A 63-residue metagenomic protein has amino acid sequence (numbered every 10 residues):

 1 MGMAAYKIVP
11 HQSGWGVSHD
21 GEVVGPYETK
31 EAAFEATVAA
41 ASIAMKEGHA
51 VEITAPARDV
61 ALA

Functional and structural regions predicted by a protein language model:
G2-V23: Short aromatic-glycine-(Arg/Gly/Cys) micro-motifs in beta-strand/loop hairpins
G14-V17, K30, D59: Compositionally biased, intrinsically disordered low-complexity regions
W15, T37, L62-A63: Proteins with a high burden of low-complexity, intrinsically disordered sequence enriched in S/T/G/P/A and R, requiring
D20-E22, T29, P56: Surface loops and adjacent helix of pleckstrin homology
G25-T29, L62-A63: Short amphipathic beta-strand/extended segments with alternating polar/hydrophobic composition
E28-K46, A50-V51: A short, charged, amphipathic alpha-helix used as a generic interaction element across diverse proteins
M45-A63: Short, mixed-charge low-complexity intrinsically disordered segments
